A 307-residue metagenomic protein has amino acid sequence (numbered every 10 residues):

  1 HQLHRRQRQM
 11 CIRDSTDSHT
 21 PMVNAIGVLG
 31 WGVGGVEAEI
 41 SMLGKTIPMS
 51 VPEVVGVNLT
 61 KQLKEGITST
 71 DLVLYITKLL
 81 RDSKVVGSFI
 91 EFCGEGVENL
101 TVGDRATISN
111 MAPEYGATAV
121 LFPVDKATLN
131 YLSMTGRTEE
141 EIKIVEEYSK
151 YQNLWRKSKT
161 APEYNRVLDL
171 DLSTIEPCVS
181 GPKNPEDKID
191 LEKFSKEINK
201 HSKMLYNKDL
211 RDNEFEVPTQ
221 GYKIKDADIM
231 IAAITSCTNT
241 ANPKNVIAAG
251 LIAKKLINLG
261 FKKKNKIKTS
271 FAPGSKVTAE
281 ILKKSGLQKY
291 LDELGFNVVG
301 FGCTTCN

Functional and structural regions predicted by a protein language model:
H1-R8, I12: Single conserved hydrophobic/aromatic residue that forms the stacking wall/gate of nucleotide- or nucleobase-binding
Q9, T16, V55-Q62, S88-E95 (+4 more regions): Glycine- and acidic
R13-E37, V102-V124, P182-P185, M230-A248 (+1 more regions): Conserved phosphate/anionic-ligand binding catalytic regions in large, soluble enzymes, centered on
M22-V23, L170-G286: Non-catalytic terminal/interface segments that mediate subunit docking, oligomerization, and allosteric communication
G35-P52, S69-V85, A106-S109, E114 (+2 more regions): Structured alpha-helical segments in the cores of large, soluble enzyme domains
M42-F89, K262-N307: A structural-propensity feature for long, helix-poor, extended segments
M42-K45, T60-D71, E95-G103, G116-V120 (+4 more regions): Alpha-helix capping and helix-loop boundary segments enriched in small/acidic/polar residues
E91-L210: Terminal amphipathic helices with adjacent charged low-complexity linkers/tails
